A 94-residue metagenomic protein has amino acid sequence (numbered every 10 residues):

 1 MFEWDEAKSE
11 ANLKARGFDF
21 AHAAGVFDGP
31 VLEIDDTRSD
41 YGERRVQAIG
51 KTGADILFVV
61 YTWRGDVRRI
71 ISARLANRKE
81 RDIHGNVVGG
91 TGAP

Functional and structural regions predicted by a protein language model:
M1-P94: Ribonuclease/tRNase effector modules and their secretory precursors
